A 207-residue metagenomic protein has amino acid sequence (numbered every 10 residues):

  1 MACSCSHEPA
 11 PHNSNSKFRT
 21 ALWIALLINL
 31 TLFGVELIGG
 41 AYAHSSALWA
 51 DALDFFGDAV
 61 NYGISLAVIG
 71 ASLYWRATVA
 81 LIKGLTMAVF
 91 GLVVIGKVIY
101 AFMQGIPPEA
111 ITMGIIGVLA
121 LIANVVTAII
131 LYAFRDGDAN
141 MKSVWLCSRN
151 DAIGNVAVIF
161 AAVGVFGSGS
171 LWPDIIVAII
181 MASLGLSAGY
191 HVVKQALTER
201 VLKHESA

Functional and structural regions predicted by a protein language model:
M1-A207: Alpha-helical transmembrane cores and adjacent cytosolic helix/loop segments of polytopic membrane transporters
